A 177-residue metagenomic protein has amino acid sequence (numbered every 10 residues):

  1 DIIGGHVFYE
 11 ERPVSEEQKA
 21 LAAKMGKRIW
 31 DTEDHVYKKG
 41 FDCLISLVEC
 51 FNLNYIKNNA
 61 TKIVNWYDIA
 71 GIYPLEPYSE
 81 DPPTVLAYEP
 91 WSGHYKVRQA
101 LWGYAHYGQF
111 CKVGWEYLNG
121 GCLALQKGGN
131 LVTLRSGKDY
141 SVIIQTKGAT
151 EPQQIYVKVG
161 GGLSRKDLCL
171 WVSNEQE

Functional and structural regions predicted by a protein language model:
D1-Y37: Active-site neighborhood of glycoside hydrolase catalytic domains
I2, G26-I29, T61-V64, S141-V142: Beta-sheet entry/capping signal
G5-Y9, T32-V36, N65-I69, I144-K147 (+1 more regions): Active-site-proximal beta-strand/loop segments in catalytic clefts of secreted hydrolases
E16-K19, C50-L53, G128-V132: Generic recognition of flexible, low-complexity loop/linker segments
I29-C111, W115-K127: Aromatic/acidic polysaccharide-binding cleft in carbohydrate-active enzymes
G120-K166: Carbohydrate-binding surface patches
